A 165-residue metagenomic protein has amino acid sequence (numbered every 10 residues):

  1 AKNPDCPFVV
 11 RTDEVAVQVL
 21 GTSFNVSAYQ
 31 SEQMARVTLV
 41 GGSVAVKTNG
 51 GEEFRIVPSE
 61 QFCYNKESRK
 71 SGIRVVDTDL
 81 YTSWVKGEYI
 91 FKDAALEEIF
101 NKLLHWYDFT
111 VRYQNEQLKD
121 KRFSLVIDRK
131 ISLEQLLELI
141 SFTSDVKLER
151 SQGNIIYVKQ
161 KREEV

Functional and structural regions predicted by a protein language model:
A1-V165: A residue-level detector for the "anchor" residue at the start of short, highly conserved motifs
